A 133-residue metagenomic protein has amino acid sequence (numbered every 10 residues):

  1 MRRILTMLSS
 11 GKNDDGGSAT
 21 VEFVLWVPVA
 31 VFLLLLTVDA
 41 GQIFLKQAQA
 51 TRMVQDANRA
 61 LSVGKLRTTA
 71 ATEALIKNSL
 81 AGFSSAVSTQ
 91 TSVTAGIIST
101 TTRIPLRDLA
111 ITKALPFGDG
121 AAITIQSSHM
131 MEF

Functional and structural regions predicted by a protein language model:
R2, Q55-F133: Short, conserved structural patches
R2-E73: Alpha-helical assembly-interface signal, strongest on the long, hydrophobic N-terminal helix that forms
